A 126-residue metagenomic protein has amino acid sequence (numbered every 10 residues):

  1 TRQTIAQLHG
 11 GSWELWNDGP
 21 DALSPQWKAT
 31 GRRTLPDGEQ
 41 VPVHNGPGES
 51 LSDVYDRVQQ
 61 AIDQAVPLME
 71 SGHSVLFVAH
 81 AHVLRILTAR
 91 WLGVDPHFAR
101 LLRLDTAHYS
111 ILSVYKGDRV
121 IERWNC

Functional and structural regions predicted by a protein language model:
T1-Q7, S52, P67, S71-H73 (+1 more regions): Acidic, low-complexity terminal tails and accessory targeting/binding regions of phosphate-metabolizing enzymes
T1-R57, R123: Phosphate-handling substructures
P42, G46, V75, R100: Conserved short-loop catalytic and cofactor-binding motifs
Q60-L68: A generic secondary-structure signal
D63, R85-I86: Alpha-helical elements of the RecA-like P-loop NTPase motor core of helicases
H73-H82: Generic beta-sheet signal
A81-R85, Y115: GST superfamily/GST-like fold recognition
